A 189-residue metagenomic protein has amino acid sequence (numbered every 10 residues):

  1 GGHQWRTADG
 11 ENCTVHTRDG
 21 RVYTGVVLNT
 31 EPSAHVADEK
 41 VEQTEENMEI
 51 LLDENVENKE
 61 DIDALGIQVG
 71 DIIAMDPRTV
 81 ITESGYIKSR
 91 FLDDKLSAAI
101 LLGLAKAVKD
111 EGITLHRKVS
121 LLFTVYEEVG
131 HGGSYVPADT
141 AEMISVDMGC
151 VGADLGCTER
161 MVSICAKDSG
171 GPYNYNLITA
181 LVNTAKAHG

Functional and structural regions predicted by a protein language model:
G1-G189: N-terminal hydrophobic/helix-forming segments and targeting peptides
